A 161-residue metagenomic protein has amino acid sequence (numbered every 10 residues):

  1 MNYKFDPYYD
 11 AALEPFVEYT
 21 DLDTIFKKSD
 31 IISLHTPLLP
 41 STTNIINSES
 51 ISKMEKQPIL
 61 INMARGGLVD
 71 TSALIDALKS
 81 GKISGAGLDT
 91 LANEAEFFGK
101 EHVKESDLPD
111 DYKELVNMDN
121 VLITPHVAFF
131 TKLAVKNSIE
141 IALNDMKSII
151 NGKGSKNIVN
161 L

Functional and structural regions predicted by a protein language model:
M1-K56: Rossmann-like dinucleotide/phosphate-binding beta-alpha-beta segment
P7-Y8, P37-L39, A64-G66, L91-N93: Histidine- and/or cysteine-centered catalytic micro-motif in compact active-site loops
Q57, R65-L161: Rossmann-like dinucleotide-binding domain for NAD(H)/NADP(H)
I61: Glycine-rich nucleotide-phosphate-binding loops and adjacent flexible coil segments
